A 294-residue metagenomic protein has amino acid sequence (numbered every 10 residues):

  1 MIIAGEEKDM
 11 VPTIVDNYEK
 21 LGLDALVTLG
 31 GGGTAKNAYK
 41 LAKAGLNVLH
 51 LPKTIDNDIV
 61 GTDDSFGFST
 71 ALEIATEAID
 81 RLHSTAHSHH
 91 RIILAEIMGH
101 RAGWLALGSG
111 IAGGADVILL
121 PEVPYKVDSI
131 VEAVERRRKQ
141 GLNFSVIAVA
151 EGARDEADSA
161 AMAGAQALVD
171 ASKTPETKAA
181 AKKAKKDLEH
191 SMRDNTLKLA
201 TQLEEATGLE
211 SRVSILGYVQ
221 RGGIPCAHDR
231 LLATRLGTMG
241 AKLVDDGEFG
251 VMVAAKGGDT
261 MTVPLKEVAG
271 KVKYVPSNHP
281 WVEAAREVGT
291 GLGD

Functional and structural regions predicted by a protein language model:
M1, K53-D63, S88-H90, K182: Gly-rich Lys/Arg/Thr-decorated short loops/hinges at beta-loop-alpha junctions or inter-strand turns that position
M1-E19: Phosphate/nucleotide-donor binding subsite
E7, L29-G32: N-terminal glycine-rich "phosphate-gripper" loop used for MgATP/nucleotide binding and carboxylate activation
N17, A25-G30, A38-K40, F68-H87 (+1 more regions): Accessory alpha-helical/coil subdomains and C-terminal extensions that flank or cap enzyme catalytic cores
G31-T34, L46, L51-D58, E122-Y125 (+3 more regions): Short, ordered loop/turn segments at secondary-structure junctions
A44-L82: Glycine/threonine-rich beta-strand-loop-alpha-helix active-site module that forms ligand/phosphate-binding
D187-D294: C-terminal non-catalytic interaction/assembly regions of soluble proteins
